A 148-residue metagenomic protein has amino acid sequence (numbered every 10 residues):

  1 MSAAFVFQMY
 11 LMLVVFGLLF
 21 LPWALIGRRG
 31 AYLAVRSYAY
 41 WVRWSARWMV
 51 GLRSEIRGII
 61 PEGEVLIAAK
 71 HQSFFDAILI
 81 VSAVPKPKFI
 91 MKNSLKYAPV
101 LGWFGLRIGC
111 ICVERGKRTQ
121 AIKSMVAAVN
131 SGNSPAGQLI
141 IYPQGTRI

Functional and structural regions predicted by a protein language model:
M1-E55, W103-R107: A transmembrane-helix-recognition feature enriched in membrane-embedded lipid enzymes and envelope glyco-/phospholipid
W48-I148: Soluble catalytic domains of membrane acyltransferases
